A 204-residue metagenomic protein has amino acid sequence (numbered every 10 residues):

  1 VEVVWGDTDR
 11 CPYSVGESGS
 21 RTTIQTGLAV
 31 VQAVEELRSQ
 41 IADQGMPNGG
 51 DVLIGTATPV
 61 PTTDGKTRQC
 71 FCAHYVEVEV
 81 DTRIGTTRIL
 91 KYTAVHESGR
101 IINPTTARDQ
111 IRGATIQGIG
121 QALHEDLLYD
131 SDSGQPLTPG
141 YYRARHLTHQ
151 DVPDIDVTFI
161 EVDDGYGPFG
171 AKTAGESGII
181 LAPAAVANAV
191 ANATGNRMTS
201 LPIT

Functional and structural regions predicted by a protein language model:
E2-T204: Cofactor-binding beta-sheet edge motifs in enzyme active sites
